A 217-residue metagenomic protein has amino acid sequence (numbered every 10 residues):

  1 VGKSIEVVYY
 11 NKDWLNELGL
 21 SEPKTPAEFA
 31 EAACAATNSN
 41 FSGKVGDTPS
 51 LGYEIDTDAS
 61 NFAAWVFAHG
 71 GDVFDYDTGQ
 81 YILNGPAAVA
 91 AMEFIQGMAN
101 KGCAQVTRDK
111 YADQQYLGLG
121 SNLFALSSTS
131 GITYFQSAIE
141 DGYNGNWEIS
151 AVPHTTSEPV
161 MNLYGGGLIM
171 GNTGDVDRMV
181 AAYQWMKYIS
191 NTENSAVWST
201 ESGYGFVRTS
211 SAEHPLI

Functional and structural regions predicted by a protein language model:
V1, E6, A27-Y81, A87 (+1 more regions): Extracytoplasmic/periplasmic solute-binding protein
V1-W14, K44, L51, E148-M161: A structural signal for short loop-to-beta-strand junctions that line the ligand-binding cleft of periplasmic/secreted
E6-Y10, V66, L168-M170: Short glycine- and hydrophobic/aromatic-rich loop-to-beta-strand nucleating segment in the catalytic cores
K12, E17-E28: Flexible hinge/capping segments at coil-to-helix
E17-L18, V89, M98-A104, I139-S211: Extracytoplasmic/periplasmic substrate-recognition and gating elements
P26-E31, Q105-L119: Short helix-initiation/N-cap motifs at beta->coil->alpha
A32-A33, T37, D77-T107, V152: Glycine-centered hinge/linker elements that transmit conformational signals in sensory and ligand-binding systems
K110, S127-F135, G166: Beta->alpha turn/N-cap motifs
